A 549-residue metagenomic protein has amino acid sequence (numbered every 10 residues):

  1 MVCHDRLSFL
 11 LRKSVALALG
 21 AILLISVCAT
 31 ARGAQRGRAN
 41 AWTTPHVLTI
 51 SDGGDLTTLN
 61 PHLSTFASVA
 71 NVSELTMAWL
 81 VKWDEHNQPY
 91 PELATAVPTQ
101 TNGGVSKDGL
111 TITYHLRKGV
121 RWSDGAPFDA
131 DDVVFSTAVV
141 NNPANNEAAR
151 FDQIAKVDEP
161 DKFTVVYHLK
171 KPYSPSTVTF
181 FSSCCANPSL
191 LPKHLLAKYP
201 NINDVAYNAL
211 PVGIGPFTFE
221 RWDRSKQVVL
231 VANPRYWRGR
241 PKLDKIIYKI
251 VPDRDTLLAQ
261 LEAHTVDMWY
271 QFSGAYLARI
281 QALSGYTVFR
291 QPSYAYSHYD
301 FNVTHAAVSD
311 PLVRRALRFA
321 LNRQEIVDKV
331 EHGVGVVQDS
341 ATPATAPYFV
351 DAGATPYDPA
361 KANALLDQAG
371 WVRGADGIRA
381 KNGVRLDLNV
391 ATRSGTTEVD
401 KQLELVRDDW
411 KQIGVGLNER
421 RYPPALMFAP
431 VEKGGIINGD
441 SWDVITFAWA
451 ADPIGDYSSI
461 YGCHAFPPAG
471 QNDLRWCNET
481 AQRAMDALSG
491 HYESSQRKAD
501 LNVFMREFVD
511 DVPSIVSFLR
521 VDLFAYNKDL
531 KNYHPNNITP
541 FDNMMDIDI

Functional and structural regions predicted by a protein language model:
A39, D223-Q227, A232, S297 (+4 more regions): Detector for C-terminal structural segments
T43, A149-K198: Surface-exposed binding/hinge segments that line and control ligand-binding clefts or catalytic entry sites
T49, D129-S136, K162-H168, P172 (+8 more regions): Alpha-helical secondary-structure segments
S51-V105, A138, V212-I214: N-terminal lobe/hinge region of extracytoplasmic solute-binding protein
D84-Q88, S183-P241, K245, D255 (+2 more regions): Gly/Pro-rich hinge or "lid" segments in bacterial periplasmic/extracellular proteins
V97-N145, P160, V166, Q260 (+1 more regions): Aromatic- and charge-enriched surface segment that lines or borders ligand/interaction sites
K156-D158, E220-V231, I247-H305, L312-A316 (+3 more regions): Extracellular/periplasmic solute-recognition and catalytic clefts
V205-N208, N233-R279, G395, L403-R407 (+2 more regions): Ligand-site clamp/hinge motif
